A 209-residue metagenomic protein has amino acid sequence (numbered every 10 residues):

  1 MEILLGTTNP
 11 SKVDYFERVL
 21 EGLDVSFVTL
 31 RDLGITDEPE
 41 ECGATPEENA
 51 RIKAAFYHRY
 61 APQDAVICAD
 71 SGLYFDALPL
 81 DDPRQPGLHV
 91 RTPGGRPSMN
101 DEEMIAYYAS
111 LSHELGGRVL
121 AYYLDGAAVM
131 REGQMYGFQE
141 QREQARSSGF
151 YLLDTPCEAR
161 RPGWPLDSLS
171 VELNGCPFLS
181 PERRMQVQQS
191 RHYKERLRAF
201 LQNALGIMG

Functional and structural regions predicted by a protein language model:
E2-L4, S11-V19, L23-G209: Anionic-ligand binding patches
